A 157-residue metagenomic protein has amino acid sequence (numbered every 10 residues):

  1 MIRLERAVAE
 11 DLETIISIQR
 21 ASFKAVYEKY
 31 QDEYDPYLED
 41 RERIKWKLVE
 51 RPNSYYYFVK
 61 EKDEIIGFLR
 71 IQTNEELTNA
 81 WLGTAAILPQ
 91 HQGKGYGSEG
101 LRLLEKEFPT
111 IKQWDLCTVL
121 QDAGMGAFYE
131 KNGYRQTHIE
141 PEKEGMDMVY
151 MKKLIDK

Functional and structural regions predicted by a protein language model:
R3-S17: A short beta-loop-alpha structural element at the N-terminal edge of CoA-dependent acyl/N-acetyltransferase catalytic
R20-W46: Conserved GNAT-fold acetyl-CoA-binding loop/helix
K45-Y57: A short helix-loop-beta-strand connector motif used in the catalytic cores of GNAT acetyltransferases and, in some
F58, E64-T73, N79-W81, A86: Conserved beta-strand in the GNAT
G83-Q92, T118-L120: A short, internal acetyl-CoA/4′-phosphopantetheine-binding micro-motif in the GNAT/acyltransferase core
H91, G95-L103: Conserved acetyl-CoA pyrophosphate-binding loop and the N-cap/start of the following alpha-helix in GNAT-like
S98-E99, K106, Q121-I139: Conserved active-site alpha-helix within GNAT-family acetyltransferase domains
E107-V119: Conserved GNAT acetyl-CoA-binding A-motif
